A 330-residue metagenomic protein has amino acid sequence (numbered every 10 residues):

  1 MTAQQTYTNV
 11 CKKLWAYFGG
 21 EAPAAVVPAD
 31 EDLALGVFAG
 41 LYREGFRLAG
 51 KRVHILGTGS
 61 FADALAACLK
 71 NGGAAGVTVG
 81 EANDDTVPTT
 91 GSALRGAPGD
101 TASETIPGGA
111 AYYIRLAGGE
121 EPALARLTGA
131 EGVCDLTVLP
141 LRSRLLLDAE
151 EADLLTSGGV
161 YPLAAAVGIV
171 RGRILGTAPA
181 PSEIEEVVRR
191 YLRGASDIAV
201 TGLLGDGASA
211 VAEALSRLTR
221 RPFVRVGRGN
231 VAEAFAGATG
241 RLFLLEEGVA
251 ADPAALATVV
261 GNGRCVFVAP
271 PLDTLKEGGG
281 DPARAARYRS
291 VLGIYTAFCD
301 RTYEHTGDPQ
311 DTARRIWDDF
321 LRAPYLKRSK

Functional and structural regions predicted by a protein language model:
M1-A25: N-terminal ligand-binding/catalytic initiation module
K13, G129-R173: Rossmann-fold NAD(P)-binding glycine/threonine-rich loop
E31, A49-A74, E81-A82: Glycine-rich adenosine-cofactor-binding loop
G72-L94: NAD(P)-binding Rossmann-fold cofactor-contacting core
G176, A180-I198, A210-A214, G293-K330: NTP-dependent small-molecule kinase module
D206-T239: Conserved substrate/cofactor phosphate-moiety recognition/catalytic segment in nucleotide-dependent phosphotransferases
R228-R264, V268-A269: Glycine-rich phosphate-binding loop used to anchor ATP phosphates in small-molecule kinases, encompassing both
G261-I294, R301: A glycine- and Lys/Arg-enriched "phosphate-lid" helix/loop adjacent to the NTP-binding pocket of small-molecule kinases
